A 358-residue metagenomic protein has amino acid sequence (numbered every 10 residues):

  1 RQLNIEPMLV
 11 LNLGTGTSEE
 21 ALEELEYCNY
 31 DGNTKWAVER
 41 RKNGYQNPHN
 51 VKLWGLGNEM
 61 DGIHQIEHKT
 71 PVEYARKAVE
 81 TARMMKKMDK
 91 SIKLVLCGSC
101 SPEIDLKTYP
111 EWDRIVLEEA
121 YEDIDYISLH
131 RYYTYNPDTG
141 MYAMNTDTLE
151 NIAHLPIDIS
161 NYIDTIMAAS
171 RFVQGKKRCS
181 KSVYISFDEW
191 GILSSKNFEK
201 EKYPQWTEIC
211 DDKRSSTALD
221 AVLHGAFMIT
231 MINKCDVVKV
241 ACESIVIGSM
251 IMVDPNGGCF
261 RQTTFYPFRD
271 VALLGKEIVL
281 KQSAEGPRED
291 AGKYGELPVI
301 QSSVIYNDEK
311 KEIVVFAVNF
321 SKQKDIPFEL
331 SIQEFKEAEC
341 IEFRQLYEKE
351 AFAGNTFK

Functional and structural regions predicted by a protein language model:
R1-D147, D164: N-terminal catalytic cores of secreted or lumenal carbohydrate-active enzymes
Q2, Y30-A37, G44-P48, M84-I92 (+6 more regions): Secondary-structure transition/capping motifs at alpha-helix termini and the adjoining loop/turn into the next element
T15-E20, D61-Q65, S101-L106, Y133-D138 (+5 more regions): Flexible loop/turn segments at secondary-structure boundaries
E24, W54, I127, I166 (+4 more regions): Conserved, mostly hydrophobic/aromatic
R76, E80-R83, K87, T134-D211 (+3 more regions): Glycoside hydrolase catalytic-domain groove-lining segments
M144, S180-S303, D308-K311: Aromatic/acidic polysaccharide-binding cleft in carbohydrate-active enzymes
L297-E337, F343: Carbohydrate-binding surface patches
K336-K358: Acidic, Ser/Thr/Pro-rich beta/coil linker or hinge segments at domain junctions
